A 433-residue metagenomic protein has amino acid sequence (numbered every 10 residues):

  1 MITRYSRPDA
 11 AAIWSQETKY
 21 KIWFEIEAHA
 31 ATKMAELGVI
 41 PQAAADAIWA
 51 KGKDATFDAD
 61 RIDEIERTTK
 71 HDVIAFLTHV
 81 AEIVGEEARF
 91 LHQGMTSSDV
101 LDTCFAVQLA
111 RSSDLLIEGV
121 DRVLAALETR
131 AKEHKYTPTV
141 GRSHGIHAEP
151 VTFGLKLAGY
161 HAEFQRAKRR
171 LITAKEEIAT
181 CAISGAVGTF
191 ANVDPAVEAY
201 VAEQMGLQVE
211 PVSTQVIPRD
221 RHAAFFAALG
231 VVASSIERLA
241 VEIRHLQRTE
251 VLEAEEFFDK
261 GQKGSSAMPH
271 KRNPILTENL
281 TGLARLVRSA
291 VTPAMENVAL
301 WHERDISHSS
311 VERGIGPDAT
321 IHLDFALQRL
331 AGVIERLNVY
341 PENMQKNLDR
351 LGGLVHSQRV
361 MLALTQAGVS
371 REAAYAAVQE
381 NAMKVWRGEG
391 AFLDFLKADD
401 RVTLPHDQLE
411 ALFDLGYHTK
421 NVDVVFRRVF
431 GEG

Functional and structural regions predicted by a protein language model:
M1-S184, F190, D194-Y200, V209 (+3 more regions): A helix-coil-helix interface module used to build multimeric assemblies and to scaffold catalytic/cofactor sites
M1-T18, A55, T68, A75 (+1 more regions): Catalytic-core signal marking the mid-to-C-terminal active-site face
A30-K33, L116, V120-V123, L127-R130 (+13 more regions): Amphipathic alpha-helices that form helix-helix packing interfaces
A31-T32, Q108-V120, L229-R238, I243 (+1 more regions): Alpha-helical support elements that line or immediately flank enzyme active sites and cofactor-binding pockets
D102, L109, S113, L157 (+5 more regions): Amphipathic alpha-helical coiled-coil segments and their boundaries
L155, A223-V231, R359-A367: Short, well-ordered beta-strand elements within core beta-sheets of diverse protein domains
T189, Q204, V209-V216, Q345 (+3 more regions): A structural signal for small-residue-enriched, beta-sheet-centric alpha/beta enzyme cores and oligomeric scaffold folds
E198-V291: Acidic, glycine-rich loop-and-beta core segments that form the ion-binding/anion-interacting portion of active sites
